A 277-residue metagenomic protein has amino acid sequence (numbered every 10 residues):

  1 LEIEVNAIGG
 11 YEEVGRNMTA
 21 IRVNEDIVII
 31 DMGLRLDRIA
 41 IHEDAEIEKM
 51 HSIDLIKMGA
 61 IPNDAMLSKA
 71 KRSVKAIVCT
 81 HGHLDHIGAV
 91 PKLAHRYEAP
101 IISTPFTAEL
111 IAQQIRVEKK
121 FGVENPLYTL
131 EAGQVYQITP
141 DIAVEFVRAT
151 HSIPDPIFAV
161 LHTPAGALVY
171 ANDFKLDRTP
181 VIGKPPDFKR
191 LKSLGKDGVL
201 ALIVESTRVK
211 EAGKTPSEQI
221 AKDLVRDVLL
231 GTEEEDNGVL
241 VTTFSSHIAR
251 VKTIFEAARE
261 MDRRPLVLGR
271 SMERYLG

Functional and structural regions predicted by a protein language model:
L1-A76, H83-G277: His/Asp/Glu-rich metal-coordinating catalytic cores of metallo-dependent phosphodiesterases/hydrolases acting on
